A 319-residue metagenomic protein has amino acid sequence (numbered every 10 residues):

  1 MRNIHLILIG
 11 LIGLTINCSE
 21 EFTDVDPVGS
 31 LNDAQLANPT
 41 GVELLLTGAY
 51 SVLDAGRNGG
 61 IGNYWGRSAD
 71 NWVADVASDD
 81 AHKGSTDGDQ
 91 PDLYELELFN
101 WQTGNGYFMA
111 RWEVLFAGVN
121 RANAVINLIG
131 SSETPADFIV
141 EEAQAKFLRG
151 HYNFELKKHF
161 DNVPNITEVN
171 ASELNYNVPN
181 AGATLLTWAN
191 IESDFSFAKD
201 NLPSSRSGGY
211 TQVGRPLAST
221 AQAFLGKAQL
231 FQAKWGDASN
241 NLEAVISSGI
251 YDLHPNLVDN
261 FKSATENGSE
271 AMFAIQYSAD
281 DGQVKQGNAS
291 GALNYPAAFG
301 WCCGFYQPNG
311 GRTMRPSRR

Functional and structural regions predicted by a protein language model:
M1-P27: Bacterial Sec-dependent N-terminal signal peptides
C18-W72: Membrane-proximal, proline-rich intrinsically disordered regions
N32, G41, L46, D54-R57 (+2 more regions): Elongated scaffold/linker segments in the mid-to-C-terminal portions of large proteins
N38-P39, E43-T47, S51-N58, G84-F160 (+2 more regions): Conserved, well-structured interaction surfaces
K146, Q222-Q229, N241: TPR/Sel1-like alpha-solenoid repeat signature
L242-S247: TPR/TPR-like (Sel1-like) alpha-helical repeat modules
